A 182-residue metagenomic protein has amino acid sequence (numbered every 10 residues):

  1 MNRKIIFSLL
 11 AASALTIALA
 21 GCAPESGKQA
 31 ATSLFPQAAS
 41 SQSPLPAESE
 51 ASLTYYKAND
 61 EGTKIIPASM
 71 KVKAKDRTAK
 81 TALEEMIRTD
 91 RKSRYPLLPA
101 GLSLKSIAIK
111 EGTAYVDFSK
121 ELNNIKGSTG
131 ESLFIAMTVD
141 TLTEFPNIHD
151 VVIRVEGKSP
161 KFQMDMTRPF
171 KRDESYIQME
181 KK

Functional and structural regions predicted by a protein language model:
N2-K182: Bimodal "functional hotspot" detector
